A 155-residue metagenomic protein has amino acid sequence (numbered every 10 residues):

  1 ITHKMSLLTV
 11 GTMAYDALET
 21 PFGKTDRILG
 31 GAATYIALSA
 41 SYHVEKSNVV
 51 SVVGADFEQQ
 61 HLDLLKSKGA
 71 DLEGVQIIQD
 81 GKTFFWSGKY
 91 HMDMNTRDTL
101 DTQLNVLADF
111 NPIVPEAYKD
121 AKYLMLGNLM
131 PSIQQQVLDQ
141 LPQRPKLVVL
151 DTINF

Functional and structural regions predicted by a protein language model:
K4-L8: Extreme N-terminal starter segment of soluble prokaryotic enzymes
T9, V49-S51, L150: Structural beta-sheet core signal
G11-M13: Active-site metal-binding loops of divalent metal-dependent hydrolases
Y15-R27, V44-M125, D139-Q140, R144: Conserved N-terminal subdomain of the carbohydrate kinase-like
G23-L38: Short catalytic helix/loop segments, enriched in acidic residues and glycine and frequently bearing histidine
G31-T34, I77-Q79, T152-F155: Short, acidic/turn-prone active-site loops that include or flank metal/cofactor- and phosphate-binding residues
S41: Gly/Ala-rich phosphate-binding loop of Rossmann-like dinucleotide-binding domains, activating on the conserved
A121-F155: Conserved beta-alpha-beta core of the PfkB/ribokinase-like small-molecule kinase fold
